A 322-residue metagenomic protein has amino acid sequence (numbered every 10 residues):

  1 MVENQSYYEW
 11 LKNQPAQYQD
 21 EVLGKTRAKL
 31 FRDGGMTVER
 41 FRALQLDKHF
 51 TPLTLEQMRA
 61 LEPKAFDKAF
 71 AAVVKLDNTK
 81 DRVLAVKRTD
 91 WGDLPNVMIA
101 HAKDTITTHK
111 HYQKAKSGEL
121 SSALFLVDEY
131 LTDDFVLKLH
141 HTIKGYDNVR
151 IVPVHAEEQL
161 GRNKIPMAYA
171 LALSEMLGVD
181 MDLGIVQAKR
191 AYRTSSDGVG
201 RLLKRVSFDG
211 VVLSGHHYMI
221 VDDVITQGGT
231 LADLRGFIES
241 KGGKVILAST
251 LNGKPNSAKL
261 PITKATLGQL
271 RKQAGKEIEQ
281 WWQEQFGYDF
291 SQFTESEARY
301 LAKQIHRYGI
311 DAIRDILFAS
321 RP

Functional and structural regions predicted by a protein language model:
L23, A28-L61: Acidic, low-complexity, intrinsically disordered interaction modules
V74-D104, R235-P322: PRPP-dependent phosphoribosyltransferase catalytic core
V74-N148, Y192-V212, G287, L301: Active-site-facing substrate-recognition patch
D147-E158: Short glycine-rich phosphate-binding loop at a beta-alpha junction
M181-S196: Short connector loops at secondary-structure junctions
H217-K241, L247-A248: A contiguous pocket-lining binding segment that forms or flanks enzyme active sites
